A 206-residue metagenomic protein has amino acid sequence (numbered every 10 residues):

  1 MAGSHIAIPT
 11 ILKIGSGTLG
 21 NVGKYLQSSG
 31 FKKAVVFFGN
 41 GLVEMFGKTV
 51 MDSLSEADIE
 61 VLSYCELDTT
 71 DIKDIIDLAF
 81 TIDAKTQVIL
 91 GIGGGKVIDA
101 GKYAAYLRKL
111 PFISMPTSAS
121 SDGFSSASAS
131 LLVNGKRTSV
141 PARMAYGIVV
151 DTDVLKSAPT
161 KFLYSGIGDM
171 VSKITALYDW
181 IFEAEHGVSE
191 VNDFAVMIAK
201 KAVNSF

Functional and structural regions predicted by a protein language model:
M1-V88, S165-G168, M197: ATP/NTP phosphate-donor binding region
A2-S4, A104, T138-V140: Short secondary-structure boundary/capping segments
L19, V43-G47, G94-K102, S121-F124: Short glycine/serine/threonine-rich phosphate/pyrophosphate-binding segments that cradle anionic phosphate groups
L42-V43, T69-T70, K96, A119 (+1 more regions): Glycine-/small-residue-rich active-site loops that bind phosphorylated ligands and cofactors
I82-A104, R108-A119: A short, small-residue-rich loop immediately preceding and capping a beta-strand
L107-S205: A glycine/threonine-rich phosphate-anchoring loop and its flanking beta-alpha core in nucleotide/phosphate-binding
